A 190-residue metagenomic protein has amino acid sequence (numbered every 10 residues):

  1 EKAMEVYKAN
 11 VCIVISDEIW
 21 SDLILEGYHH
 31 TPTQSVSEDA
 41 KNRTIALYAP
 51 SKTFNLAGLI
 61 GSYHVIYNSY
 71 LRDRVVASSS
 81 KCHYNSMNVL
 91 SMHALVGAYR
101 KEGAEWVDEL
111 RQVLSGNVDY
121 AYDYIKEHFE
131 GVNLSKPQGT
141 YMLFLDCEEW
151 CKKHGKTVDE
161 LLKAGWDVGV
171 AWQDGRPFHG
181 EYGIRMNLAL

Functional and structural regions predicted by a protein language model:
E1-L190: PLP-dependent class I/II
